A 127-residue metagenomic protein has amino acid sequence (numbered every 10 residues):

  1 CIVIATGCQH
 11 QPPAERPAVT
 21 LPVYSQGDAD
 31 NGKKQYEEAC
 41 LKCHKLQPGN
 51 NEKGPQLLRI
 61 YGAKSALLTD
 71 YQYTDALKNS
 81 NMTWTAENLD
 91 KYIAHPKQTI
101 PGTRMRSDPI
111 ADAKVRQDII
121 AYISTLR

Functional and structural regions predicted by a protein language model:
I4-G7: C-terminal motif of bacterial Sec signal peptides marking the signal peptidase cleavage site
Q9-Q35: Electrostatic cytochrome c docking/interface patches
P12, L57, Y61-K64, I93-K97: Short, small-residue-rich loop/turn micro-motifs
A29, K33, K45-T83, R106-P109: Gly/Gly-Pro-rich "capping" loops immediately C-terminal to redox-active cysteine motifs in periplasmic/lumenal
G32, Y36-L46, I119-I123: The canonical Cys-X-X-Cys-His
E38-A39, P55, E87: Structural detector for helix-capping/boundary residues
T85-R127: C-terminal capping alpha-helices of c-type cytochrome domains
